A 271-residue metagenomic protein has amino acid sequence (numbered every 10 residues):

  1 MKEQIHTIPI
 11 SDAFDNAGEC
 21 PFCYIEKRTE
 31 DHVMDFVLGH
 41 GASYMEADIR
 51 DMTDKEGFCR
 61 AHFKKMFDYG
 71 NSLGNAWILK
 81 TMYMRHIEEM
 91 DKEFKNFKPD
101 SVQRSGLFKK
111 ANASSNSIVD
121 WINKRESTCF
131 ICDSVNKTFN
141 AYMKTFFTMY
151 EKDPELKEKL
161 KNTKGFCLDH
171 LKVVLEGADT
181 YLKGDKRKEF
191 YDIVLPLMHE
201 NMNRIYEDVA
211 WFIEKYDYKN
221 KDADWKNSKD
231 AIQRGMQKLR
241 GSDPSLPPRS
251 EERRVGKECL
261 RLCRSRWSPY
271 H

Functional and structural regions predicted by a protein language model:
M1-S250: Intrinsically disordered, low-complexity regulatory regions of eukaryotic proteins
G256-H271: Positively charged, low-complexity/disordered segments
